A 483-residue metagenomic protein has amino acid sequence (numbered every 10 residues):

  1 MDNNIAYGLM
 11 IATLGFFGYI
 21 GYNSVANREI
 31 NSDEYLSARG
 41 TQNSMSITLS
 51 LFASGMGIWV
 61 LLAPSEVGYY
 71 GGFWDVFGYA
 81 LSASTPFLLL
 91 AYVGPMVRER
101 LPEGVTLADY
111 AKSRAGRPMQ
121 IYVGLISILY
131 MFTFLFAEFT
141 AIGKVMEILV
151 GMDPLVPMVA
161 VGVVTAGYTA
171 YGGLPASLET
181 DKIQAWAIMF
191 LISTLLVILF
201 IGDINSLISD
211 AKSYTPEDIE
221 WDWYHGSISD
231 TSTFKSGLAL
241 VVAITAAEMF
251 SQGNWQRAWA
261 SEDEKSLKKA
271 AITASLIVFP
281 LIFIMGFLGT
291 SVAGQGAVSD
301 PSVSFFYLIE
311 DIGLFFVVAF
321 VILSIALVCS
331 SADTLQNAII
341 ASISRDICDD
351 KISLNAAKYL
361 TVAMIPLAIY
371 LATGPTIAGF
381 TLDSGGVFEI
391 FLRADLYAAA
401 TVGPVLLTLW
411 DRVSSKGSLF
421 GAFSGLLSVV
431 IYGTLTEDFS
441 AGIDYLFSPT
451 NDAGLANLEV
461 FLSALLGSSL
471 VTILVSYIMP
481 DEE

Functional and structural regions predicted by a protein language model:
M1-E483: Membrane-embedded helix-loop-helix hairpins and adjacent transmembrane boundary segments in multi-pass transporters
